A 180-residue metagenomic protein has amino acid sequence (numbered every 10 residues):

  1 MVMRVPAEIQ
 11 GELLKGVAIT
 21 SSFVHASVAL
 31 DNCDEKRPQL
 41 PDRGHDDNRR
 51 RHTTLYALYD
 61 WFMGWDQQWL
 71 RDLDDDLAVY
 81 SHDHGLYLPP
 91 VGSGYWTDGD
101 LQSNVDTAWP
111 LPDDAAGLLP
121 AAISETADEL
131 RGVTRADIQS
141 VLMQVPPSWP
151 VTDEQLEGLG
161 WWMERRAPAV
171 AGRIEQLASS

Functional and structural regions predicted by a protein language model:
M1-N32, L58-W65, H84, W96: Conserved ATP-binding subdomain of kinase catalytic cores across diverse folds
V2-R4, Q68-D76, Q176-S180: Short alpha-helical "patches" and their helix-cap loops
V5, P41, D47, T53 (+3 more regions): Residue-level detector of functional hotspots within protein domains
E12-L14, D74, L156: A generic structural signal for short, non-catalytic loop/turn and secondary-structure boundary residues
A29-D31, G44, T134-D137: General structural signal for secondary-structure boundaries
D31-L40, Q144: Short amphipathic alpha-helical segments and their helix-coil junctions
K36-S93: Conserved kinase catalytic-core segment
A78-S180: C-terminal catalytic region of ATP-dependent kinase domains
